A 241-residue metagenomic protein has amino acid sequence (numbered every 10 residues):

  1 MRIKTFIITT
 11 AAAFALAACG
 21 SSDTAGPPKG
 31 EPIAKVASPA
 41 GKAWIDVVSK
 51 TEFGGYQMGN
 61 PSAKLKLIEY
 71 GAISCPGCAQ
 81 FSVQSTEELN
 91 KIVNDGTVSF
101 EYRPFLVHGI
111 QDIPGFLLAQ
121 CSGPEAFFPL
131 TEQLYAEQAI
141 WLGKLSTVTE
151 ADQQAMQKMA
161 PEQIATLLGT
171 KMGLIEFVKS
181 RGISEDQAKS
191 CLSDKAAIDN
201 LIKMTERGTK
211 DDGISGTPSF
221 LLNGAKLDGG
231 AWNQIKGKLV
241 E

Functional and structural regions predicted by a protein language model:
R2-I7, G20-S38, A72, A165-E241: C-terminal cap of thioredoxin/glutaredoxin-like
R2-T10, F14-D112, T205-E206: Extracytoplasmic thiol/disulfide redox context detector
L16, A136-I140, D194-I198: A short structural micro-motif
E31-K50, E132-L134, G143-S146, A165-K171: Periplasmic c-type cytochrome electron-transfer domains
W44, C121-S122, C191: Functionally engaged cysteine thiol sites
Y56, Q133, A225: Flexible, active-site-adjacent loop/turn segments at secondary-structure boundaries
K64, I68, C78-S82, P104-D112 (+6 more regions): Solvent-exposed, acidic/flexible segments
I73, Q80-A165: Structural alpha/beta surface segment adjacent to cysteine/selenocysteine redox centers across thiol/disulfide enzymes
